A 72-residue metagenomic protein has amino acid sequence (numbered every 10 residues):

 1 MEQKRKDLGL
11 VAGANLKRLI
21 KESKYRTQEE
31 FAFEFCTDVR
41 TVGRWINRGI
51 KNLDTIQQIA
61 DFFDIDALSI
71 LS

Functional and structural regions predicted by a protein language model:
M1-Y25: A short, Lys/Arg-rich alpha-helix, primarily the initiator
G13, G43-R44, Q57, L71-S72: Key DNA-contacting residues within the recognition helix of helix-turn-helix
K17, E29-F33, Q57: Residues within the helices of the helix-turn-helix
K21, N47-R48: Residue-level detection of the helix-turn-helix DNA-binding "recognition helix"
K24-R44: Short alpha-helical DNA-recognition segment
T27, N52-T55, D66: Residues that mark the N-terminal boundary/hinge immediately upstream of a DNA-recognition element
R48-D61: Short, basic-rich loop-to-helix N-cap that marks the start of a DNA-contacting helix
D64-S72: Short C-terminal boundary/hinge segments that cap the last helix of small helical domains
